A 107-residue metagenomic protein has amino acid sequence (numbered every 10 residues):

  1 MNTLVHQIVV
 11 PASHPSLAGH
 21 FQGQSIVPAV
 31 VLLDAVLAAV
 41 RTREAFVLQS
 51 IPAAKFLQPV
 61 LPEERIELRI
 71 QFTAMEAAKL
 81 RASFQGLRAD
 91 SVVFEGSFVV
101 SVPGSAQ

Functional and structural regions predicted by a protein language model:
M1-T3, Q49, L61, S91: A generic structural signal for short, non-catalytic loop/turn and secondary-structure boundary residues
M1-V27: Catalytic strand-loop segment that frames the active site of acyl-thioester-processing enzymes
T3-L4, F72-Q107: HotDog/MaoC-like acyl-thioester-processing domains
I8-V10, F56, V100-V102: Hydrophobic residues in beta-strands and at strand termini
V36-Q71, K79: Hydrophobic beta-strand-centered segment that forms part of the acyl-chain substrate-binding groove
